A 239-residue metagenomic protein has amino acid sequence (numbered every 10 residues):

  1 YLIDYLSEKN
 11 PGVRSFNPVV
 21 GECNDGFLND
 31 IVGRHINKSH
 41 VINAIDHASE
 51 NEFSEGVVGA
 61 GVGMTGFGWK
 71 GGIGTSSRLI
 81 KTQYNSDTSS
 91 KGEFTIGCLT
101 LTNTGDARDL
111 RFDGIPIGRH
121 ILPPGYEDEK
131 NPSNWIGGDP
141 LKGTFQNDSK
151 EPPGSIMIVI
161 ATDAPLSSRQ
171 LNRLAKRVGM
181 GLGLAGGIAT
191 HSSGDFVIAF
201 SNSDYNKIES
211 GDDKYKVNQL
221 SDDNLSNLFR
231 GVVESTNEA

Functional and structural regions predicted by a protein language model:
Y1-A239: Alpha/propeptide regions of enzymes that mature by internal proteolysis
